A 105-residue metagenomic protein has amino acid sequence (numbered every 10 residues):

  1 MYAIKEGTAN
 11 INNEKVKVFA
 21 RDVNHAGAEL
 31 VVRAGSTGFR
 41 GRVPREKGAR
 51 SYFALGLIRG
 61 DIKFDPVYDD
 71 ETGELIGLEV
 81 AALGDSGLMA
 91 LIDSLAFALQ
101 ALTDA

Functional and structural regions predicted by a protein language model:
M1-A105: Positively charged, low-complexity terminal tracts and the immediately adjacent first secondary-structure elements
